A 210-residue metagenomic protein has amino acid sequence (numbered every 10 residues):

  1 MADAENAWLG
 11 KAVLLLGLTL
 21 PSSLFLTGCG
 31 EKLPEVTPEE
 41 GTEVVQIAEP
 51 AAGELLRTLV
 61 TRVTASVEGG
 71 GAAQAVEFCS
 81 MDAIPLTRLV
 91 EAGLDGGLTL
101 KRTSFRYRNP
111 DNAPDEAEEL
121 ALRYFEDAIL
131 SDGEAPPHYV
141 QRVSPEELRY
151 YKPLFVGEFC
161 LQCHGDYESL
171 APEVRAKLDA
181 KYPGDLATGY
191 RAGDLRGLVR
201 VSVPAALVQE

Functional and structural regions predicted by a protein language model:
A2-L16: Bacterial N-terminal signal peptides that target proteins for export
W8, S23-L24: Compositionally biased regions
L26-G28: C-terminal motif of bacterial Sec signal peptides marking the signal peptidase cleavage site
K32-G157, E168-E210: Extracytoplasmic c-type cytochrome modules immediately beyond a signal peptide or single-pass transmembrane anchor
C160-C163: Short cysteine clusters
